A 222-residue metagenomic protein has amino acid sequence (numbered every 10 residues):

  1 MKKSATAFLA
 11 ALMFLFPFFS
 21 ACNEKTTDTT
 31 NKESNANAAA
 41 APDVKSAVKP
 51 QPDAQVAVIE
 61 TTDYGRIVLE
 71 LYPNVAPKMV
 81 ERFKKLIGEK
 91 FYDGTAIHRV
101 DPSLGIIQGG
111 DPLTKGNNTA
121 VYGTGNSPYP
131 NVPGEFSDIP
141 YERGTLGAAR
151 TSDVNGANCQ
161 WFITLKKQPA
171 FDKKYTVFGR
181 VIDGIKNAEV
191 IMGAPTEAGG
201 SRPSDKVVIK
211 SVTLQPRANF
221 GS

Functional and structural regions predicted by a protein language model:
S4-T6, P17-S222: Cyclophilin-like peptidyl-prolyl cis-trans isomerases
A7-M13: Sec-dependent N-terminal signal peptides
